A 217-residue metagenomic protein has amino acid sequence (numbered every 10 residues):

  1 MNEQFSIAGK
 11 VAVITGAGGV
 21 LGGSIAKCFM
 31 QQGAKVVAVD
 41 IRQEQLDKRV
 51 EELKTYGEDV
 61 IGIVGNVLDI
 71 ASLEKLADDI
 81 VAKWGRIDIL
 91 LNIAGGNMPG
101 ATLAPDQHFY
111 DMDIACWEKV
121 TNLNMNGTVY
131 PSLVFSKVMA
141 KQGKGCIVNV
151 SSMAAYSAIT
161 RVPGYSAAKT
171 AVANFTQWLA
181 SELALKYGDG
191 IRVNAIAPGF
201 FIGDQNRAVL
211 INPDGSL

Functional and structural regions predicted by a protein language model:
E3, P105-Q107, Y187, F200-L217: A glycine/serine/threonine-rich, flexible loop-to-helix segment that serves as the NAD(P) cofactor-binding "lid"
F5-V37: Canonical Rossmann dinucleotide-binding motif of NAD(H)/NADP(H)-dependent dehydrogenases/reductases, specifically
Q32-K48: Conserved glycine-rich Rossmann-like NAD(P)H-binding loop of the short-chain dehydrogenase/reductase
E74, N97-E118, K141, R161-G164 (+1 more regions): Conserved mid-core segment of classical short-chain dehydrogenase/reductases
D88, G96, Y110-Y130, K144 (+2 more regions): Catalytic Tyr-X3-Lys loop
K119-K141, A180-L185: Amphipathic alpha-helical dimer-interface segment in Rossmann-like NAD(P)H-dependent oxidoreductases
S132, A168, T176: Active-site helix of classical SDR
S152: Residue(s) in the substrate-gating loop at a strand-loop-helix junction that position the organic substrate next
